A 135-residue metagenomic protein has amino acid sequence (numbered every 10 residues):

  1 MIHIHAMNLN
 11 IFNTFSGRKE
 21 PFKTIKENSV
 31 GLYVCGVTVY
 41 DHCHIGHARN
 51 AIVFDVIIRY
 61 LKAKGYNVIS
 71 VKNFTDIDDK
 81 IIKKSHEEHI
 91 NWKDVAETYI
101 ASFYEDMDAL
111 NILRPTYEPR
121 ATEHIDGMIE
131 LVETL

Functional and structural regions predicted by a protein language model:
I4-T134: N-terminal Rossmann-like or analogous alpha/beta NTP/dinucleotide-binding catalytic cores that position adenine
